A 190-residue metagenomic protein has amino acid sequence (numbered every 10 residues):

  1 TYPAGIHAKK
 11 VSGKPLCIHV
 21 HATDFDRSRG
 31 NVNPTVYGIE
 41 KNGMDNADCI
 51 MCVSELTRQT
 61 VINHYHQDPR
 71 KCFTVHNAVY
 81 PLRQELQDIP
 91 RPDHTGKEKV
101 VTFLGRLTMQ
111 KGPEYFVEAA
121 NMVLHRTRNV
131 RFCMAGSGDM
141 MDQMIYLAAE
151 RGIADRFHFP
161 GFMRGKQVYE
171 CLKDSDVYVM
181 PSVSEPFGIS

Functional and structural regions predicted by a protein language model:
T1-S12: An aromatic- and histidine-rich active-site surface loop
S12-C17, F25-N42: Nucleotide-sugar donor phosphate/pyrophosphate-binding loop at the beta->alpha transition of glycosyltransferases
L56, A78: Carbohydrate-associated surface elements
D93-A120, C133: Conserved donor-binding/catalytic core segment of Leloir-type glycosyltransferases
I145-M163: Nucleotide-activated donor-binding/catalytic signature segment of Leloir-type glycosyltransferases, i.e., the conserved
F162-M163, E170-S175: Short alpha-helical donor nucleotide-sugar binding micro-motif in glycosyltransferases
V183: Aromatic "clamp/platform" in nucleotide-sugar-dependent glycosyltransferases that forms part of the donor/acceptor
